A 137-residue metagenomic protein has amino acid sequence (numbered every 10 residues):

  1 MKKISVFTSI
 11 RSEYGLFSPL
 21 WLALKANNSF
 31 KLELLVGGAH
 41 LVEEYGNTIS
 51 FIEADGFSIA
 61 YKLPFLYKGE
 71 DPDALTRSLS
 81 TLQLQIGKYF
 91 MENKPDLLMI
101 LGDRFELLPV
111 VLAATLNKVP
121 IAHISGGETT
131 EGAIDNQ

Functional and structural regions predicted by a protein language model:
M1-H40: N-terminal subdomain of nucleotide-sugar transferases
F7-T8, Y14-A23, F65-Q137: Active-site and donor-binding regions of nucleotide-sugar-utilizing enzymes
K25-K31, G56, L116-V119: Short helix-capping segments at alpha-helix termini
K31-L75, Q85: Conserved nucleotide-sugar phosphate-binding/catalytic loop shared by glycosyltransferases and other
